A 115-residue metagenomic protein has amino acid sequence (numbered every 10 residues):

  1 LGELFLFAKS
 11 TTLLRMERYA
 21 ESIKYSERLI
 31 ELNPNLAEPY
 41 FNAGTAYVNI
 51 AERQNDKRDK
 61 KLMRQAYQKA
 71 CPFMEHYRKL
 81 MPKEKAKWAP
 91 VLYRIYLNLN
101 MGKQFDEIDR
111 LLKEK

Functional and structural regions predicted by a protein language model:
G2, L36, E84-K85: Residue-level recognition of tetratricopeptide repeat
F5, P39, K87-W88: TPR alpha-solenoid repeat register
K9, A43, I50, V91-L92: Structural register within alpha-helical repeat arrays
T12, A46, R53, R94-I95: Residue-level signature for tetratricopeptide repeat
K24, R28-E31, P72, K79 (+1 more regions): Conserved structural position within tetratricopeptide repeats
V48-F73: Short coil/linker segments at helix-helix boundaries
